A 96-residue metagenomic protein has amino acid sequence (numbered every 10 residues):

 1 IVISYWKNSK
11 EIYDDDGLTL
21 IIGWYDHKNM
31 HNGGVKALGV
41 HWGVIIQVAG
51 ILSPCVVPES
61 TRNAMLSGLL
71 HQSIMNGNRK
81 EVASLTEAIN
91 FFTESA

Functional and structural regions predicted by a protein language model:
I1-T19: Negatively charged, low-complexity tracts enriched in Asp/Glu with abundant Ser/Thr
Y5, D16, G33-G34, A83-S84: Alpha-helical protein-protein interaction elements
K10, D26-H27, L70: Exposed boundary/loop context
E11-I12, M30, V48, T61: A generic structural signal for solvent-exposed, polar alpha-helical segments
I21-V56: A short, structured beta-strand/loop element
V44-A96: Mixed-charge, Lys/Arg-enriched low-complexity segments
